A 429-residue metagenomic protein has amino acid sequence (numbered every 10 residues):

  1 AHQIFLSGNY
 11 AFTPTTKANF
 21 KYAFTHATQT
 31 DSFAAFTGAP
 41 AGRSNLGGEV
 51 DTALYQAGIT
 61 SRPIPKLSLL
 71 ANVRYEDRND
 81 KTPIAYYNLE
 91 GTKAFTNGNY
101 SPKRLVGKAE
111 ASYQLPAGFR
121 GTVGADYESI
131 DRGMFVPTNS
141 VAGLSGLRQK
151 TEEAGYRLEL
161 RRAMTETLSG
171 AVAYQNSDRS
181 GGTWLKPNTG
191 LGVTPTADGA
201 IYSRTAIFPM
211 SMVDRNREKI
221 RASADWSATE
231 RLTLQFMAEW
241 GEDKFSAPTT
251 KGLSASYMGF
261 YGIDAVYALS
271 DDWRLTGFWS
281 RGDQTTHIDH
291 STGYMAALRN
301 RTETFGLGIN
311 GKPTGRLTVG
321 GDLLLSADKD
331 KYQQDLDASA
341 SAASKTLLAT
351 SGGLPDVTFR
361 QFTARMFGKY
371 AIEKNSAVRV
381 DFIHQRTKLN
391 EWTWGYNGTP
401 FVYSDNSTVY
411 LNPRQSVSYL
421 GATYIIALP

Functional and structural regions predicted by a protein language model:
A1-P429: Gram-negative and organellar
